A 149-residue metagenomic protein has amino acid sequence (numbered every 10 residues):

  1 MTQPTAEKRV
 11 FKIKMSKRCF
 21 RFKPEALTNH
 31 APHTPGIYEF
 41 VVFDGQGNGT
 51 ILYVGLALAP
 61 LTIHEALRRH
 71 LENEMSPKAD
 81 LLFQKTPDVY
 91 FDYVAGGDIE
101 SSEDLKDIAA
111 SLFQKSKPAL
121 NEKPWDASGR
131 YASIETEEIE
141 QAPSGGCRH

Functional and structural regions predicted by a protein language model:
M1-L52, L56-H149: Boundary/linker segments flanking structured domains
